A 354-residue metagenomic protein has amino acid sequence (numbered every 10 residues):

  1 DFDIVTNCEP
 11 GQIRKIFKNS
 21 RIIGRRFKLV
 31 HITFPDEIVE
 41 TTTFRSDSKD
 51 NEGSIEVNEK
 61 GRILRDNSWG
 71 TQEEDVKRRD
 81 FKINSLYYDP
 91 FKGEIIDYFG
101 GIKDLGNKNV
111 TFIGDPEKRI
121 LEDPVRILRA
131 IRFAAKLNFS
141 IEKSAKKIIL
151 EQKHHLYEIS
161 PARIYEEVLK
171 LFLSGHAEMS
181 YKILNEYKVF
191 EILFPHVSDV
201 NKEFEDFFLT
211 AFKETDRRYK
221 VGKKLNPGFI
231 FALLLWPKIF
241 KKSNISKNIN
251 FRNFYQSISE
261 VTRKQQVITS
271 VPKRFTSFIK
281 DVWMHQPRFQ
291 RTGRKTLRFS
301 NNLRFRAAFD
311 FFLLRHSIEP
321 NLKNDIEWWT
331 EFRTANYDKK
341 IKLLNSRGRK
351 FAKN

Functional and structural regions predicted by a protein language model:
D1-N354: Catalytic cores of the polymerase beta-like nucleotidyltransferase superfamily and closely associated nucleotide
